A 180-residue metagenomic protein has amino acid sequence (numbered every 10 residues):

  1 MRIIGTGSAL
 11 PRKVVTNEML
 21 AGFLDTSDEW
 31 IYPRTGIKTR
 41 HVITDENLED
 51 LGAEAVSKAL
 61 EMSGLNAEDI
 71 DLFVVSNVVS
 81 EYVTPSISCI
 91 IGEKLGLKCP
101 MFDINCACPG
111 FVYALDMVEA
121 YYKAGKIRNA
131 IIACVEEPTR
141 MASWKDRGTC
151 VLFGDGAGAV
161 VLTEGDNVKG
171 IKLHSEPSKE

Functional and structural regions predicted by a protein language model:
M1-D45, D146-E180: Condensing-enzyme catalytic core mediating Claisen C-C bond formation in acyl metabolism
I4-G7, S76, N105, A130-E136 (+2 more regions): Short beta-strand segments
V15, T84-S86, A142-K145: Short acidic, glycine/serine/threonine-rich loops at helix termini
Y32-R34, K38-D50, N77-A130: Conserved catalytic cysteine-centered active-site region of acyl-thioester-dependent Claisen-condensing enzymes
A55-D71: Phosphate/pyrophosphate-binding loops at sites that engage ATP/ADP/AMP, CoA/4′-phosphopantetheine, polyphosphate
G64-D69, Y121, K126, N167: Short loop/turn motifs at secondary-structure junctions
D71-N77: Short glycine-rich or small-residue beta-strand-to-loop segments that form or flank ligand, phosphate, metal/Fe-S
K123-A157: Flexible, glycine-rich active-site loops centered on histidine and acidic residues that chelate a metal or position
